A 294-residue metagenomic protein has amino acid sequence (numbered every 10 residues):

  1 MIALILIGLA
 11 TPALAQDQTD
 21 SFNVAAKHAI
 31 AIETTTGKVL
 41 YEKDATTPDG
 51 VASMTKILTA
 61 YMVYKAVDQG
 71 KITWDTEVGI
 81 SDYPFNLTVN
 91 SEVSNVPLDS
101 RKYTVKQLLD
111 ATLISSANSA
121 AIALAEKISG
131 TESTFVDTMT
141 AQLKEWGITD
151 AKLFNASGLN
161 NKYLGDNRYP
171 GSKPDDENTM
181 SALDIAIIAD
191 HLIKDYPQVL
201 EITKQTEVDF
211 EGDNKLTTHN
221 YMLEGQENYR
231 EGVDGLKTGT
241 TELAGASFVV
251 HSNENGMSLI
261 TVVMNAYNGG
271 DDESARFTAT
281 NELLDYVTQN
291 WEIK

Functional and structural regions predicted by a protein language model:
M1-Q16: Sec-dependent N-terminal signal peptides of Gram-positive bacterial secreted proteins and lipoproteins
I2, A31, Y64, S94 (+3 more regions): N-terminal hydrophobic or amphipathic segments with adjacent small-residue motifs that include Sec signal peptides
I7, S116-S119, N290, K294: Short secondary-structure junctions and interdomain/linker hinges
A15-A182, I193: Active-site-adjacent loops and short helices of periplasmic peptidoglycan-processing enzymes
N23-A26, E126-K294: Penicillin-recognizing serine hydrolase domain
